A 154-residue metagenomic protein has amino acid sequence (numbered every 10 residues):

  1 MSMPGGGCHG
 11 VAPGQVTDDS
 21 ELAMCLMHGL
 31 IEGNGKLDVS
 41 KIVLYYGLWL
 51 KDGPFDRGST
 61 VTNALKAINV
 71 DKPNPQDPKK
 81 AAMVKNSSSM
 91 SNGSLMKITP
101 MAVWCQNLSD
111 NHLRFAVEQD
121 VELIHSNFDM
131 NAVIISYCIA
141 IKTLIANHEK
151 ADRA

Functional and structural regions predicted by a protein language model:
M1-A154: Structured, active/binding-site neighborhoods that engage oxygen-rich ligands
